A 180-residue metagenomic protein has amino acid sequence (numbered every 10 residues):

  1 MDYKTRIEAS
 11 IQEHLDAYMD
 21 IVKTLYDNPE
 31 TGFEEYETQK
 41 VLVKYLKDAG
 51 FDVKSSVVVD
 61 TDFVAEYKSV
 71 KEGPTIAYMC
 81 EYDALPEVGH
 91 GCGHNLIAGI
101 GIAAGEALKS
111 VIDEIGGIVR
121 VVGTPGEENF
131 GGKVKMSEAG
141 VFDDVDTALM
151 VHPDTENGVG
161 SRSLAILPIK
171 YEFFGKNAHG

Functional and structural regions predicted by a protein language model:
Y3-G116: Acidic/His- and Gly-rich active-site-bordering loop/insert found across diverse amide/peptide-bond hydrolases
V64, D83-G91, N95-L96, I102 (+1 more regions): Histidine/acidic-residue-rich, glycine-tolerant segments that coordinate divalent metal ions
